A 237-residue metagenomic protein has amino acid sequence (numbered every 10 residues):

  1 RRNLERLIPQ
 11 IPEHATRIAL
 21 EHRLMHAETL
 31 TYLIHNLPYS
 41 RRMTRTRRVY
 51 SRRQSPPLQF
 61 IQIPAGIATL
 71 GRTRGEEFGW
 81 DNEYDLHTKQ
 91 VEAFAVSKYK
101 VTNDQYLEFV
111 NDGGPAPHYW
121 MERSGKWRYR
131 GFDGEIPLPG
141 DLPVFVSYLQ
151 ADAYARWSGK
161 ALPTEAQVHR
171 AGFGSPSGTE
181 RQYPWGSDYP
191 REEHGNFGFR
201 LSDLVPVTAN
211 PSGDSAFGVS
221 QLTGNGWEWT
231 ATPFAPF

Functional and structural regions predicted by a protein language model:
R2-P12: Mature extracytoplasmic enzyme cores
I11-M25, A93: Alpha-helical scaffold segments that form or flank carboxylate-/histidine-based iron centers
A19, R23-M25, T29-G79, Y84 (+3 more regions): Functional-site microenvironments in short loops/helix caps that host divalent-cation chemistry
L86-V91: Acyl/amide activation-and-transfer machinery of modular secondary-metabolite enzymes
T102: Acidic-aromatic/histidine active-site loop/patch
